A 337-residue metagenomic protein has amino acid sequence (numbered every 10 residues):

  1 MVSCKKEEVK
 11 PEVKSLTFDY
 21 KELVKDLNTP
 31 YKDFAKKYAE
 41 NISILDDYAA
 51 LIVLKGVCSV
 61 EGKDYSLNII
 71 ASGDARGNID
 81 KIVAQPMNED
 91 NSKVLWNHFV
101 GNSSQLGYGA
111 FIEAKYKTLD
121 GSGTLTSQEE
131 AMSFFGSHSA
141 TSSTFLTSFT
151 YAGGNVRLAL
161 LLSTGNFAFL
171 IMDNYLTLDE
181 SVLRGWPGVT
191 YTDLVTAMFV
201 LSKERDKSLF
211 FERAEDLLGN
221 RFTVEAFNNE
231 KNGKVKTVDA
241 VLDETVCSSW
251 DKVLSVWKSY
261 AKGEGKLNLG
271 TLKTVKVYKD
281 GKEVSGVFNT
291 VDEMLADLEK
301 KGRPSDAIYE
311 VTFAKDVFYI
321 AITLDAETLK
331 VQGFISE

Functional and structural regions predicted by a protein language model:
M1-K21: Bacterial Sec-dependent N-terminal signal peptides
V9-P11, K276-E337: Hydrophilic extracytoplasmic domains
L16-T29, V94-N97, N174-F199: Disulfide-bonded cysteine-rich modules in secreted/extracellular proteins, activating on the conserved Cys frameworks
D19-Y20, D33, D46, G62 (+19 more regions): Polar/charged low-complexity regions in secreted precursors and cytosolic/nuclear IDRs
E22-S59: Post-signal-peptide N-terminal segment of Sec-exported extracytoplasmic proteins
Y65-G73, S143-L162, N220-N229, D306-T312 (+1 more regions): Broad, structure-driven detector of short, well-ordered beta-strand segments within folded domains
S66-M132, L176, F222-L295: Long, charged/polar, surface-exposed segments that mediate recognition or autoinhibition
T147-Y175, W257, A261, I320-S336: Repeat-associated, polar segments at repeat-unit boundaries in modular proteins
